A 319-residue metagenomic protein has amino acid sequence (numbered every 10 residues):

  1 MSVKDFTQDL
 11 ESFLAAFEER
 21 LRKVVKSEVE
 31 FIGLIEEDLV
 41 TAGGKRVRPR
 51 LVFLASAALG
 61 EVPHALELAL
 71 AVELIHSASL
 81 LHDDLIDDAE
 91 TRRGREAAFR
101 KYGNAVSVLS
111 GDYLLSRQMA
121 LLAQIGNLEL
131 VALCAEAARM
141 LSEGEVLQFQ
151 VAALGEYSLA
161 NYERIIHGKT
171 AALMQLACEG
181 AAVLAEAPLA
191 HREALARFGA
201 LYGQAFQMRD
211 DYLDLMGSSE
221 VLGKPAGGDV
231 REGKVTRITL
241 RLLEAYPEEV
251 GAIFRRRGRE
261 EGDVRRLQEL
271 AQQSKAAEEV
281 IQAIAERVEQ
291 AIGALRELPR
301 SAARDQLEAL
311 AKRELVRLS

Functional and structural regions predicted by a protein language model:
M1-V24: N-terminal amphipathic/basic leader segments beginning at the initiator methionine
S2-F6, L39, S158, Y162-I165 (+4 more regions): Non-transmembrane, amphipathic alpha-helical segments
Q8, E193-A196, D305-A309: Short, charged, amphipathic alpha-helical segments
A15-A16, R22-G251, E286, K312: Mg2+-dependent prenyl diphosphate-binding active-site environment of isoprenoid biosynthetic enzymes
M140, L201-Y202, R259-E260, Q273-S274 (+2 more regions): A short structural micro-motif
E249-L298: Mobile late-domain/C-terminal helix-loop "cap" segments that border catalytic sites or the cytosolic face
R287, G293, R300-S319: Short, amphipathic C-terminal "tail helix"
